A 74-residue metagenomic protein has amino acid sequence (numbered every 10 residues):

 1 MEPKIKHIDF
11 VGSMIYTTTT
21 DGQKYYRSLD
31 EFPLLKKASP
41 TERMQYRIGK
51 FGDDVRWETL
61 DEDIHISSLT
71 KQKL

Functional and structural regions predicted by a protein language model:
M1-L74: Motif-centric detector for short Cys/His coordination patterns
